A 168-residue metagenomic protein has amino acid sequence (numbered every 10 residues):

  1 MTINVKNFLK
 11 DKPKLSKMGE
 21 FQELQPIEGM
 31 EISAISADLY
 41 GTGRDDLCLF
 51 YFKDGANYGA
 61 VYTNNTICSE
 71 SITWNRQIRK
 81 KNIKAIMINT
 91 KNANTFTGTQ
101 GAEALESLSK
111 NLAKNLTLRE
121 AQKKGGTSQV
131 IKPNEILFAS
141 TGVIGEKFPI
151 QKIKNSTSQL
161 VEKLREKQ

Functional and structural regions predicted by a protein language model:
M1-Y62: N-terminal amphipathic/basic leader segments beginning at the initiator methionine
T42, N65, G98-L105, S109 (+2 more regions): Generic structural signal for well-ordered, non-membrane alpha-helical segments in soluble metabolic enzymes
G43-D46, C68-S69, K80-A85, I131-E135: Short coil/turn connectors at secondary-structure junctions
N57-R79: Glycine-rich oxoanion-binding loops at beta->alpha junctions
A85-G98, L137-I144: Short glycine-rich or small-residue beta-strand-to-loop segments that form or flank ligand, phosphate, metal/Fe-S
T90-R119: Alpha-helical support elements that line or immediately flank enzyme active sites and cofactor-binding pockets
K114-T117, I131-Q168: Glycine-rich, mobile lid/loop segments that gate access to catalytic sites or pores
E120-S128: Short Gly/Ser/Thr- and charged-rich N-terminal loops/segments that act as flexible capping/hinge elements
